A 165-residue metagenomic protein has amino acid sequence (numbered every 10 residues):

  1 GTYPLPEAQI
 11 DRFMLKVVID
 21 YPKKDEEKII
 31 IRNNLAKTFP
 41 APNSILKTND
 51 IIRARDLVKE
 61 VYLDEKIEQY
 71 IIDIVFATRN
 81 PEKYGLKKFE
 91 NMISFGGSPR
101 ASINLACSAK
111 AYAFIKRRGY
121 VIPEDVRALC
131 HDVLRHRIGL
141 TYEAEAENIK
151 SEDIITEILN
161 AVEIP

Functional and structural regions predicted by a protein language model:
G1-D11, I30-R32: Short regulatory helix/loop adjacent to the ATP-binding pocket of P-loop NTPases
T2-E7, N43, L63, S94 (+1 more regions): Replace "in large, NTP-powered and nucleic-acid-processing enzymes" with "in large, NTP-powered factors and other
L5, Q9, K23, K150: Short acidic-hydrophobic sequence patches enriched in Asp/Glu that either
Q9, L63, I67, S98-A101: An acidic site on a long C-lobe helix of protein kinase domains
I10-L15, H136: Short glycine-/polar-rich loops that comprise or flank the Walker A/P-loop and associated switch/sensor motifs
K16-K88, I115-G119, P123, A144 (+1 more regions): Conserved C-terminal "switch" segment of AAA+ ATPases
N80-P165: C-terminal engagement/docking regions of AAA+ P-loop ATPases
